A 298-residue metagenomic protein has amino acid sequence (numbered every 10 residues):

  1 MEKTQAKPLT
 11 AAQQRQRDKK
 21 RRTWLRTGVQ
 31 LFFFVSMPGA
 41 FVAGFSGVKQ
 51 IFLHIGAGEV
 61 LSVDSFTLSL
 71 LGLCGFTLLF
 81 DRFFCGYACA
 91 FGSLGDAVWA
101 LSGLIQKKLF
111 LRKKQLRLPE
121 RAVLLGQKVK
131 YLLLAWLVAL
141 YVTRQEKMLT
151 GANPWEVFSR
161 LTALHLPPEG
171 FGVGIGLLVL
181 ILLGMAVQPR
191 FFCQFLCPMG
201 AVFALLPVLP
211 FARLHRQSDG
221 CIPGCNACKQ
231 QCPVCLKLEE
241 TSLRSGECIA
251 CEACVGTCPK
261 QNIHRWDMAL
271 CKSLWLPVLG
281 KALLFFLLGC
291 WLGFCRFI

Functional and structural regions predicted by a protein language model:
M1-Q230, V234, L238, G246 (+1 more regions): Non-ligating segments of multi-cofactor redox enzymes
I249: Short alpha-helical catalytic segment bearing the HExxH-like zincin motif of zinc-dependent metalloproteases
